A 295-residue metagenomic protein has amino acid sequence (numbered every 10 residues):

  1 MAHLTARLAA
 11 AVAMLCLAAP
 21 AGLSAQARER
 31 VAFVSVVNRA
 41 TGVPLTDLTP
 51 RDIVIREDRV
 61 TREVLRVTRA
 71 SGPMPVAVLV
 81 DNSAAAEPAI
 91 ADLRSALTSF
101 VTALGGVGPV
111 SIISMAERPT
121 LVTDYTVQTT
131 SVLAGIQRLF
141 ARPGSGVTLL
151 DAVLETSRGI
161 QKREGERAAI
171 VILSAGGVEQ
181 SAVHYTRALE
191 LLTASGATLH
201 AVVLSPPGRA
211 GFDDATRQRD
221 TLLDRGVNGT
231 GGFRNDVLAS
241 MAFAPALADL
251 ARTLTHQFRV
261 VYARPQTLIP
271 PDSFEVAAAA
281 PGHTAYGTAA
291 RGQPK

Functional and structural regions predicted by a protein language model:
M1-A6: N-terminal secretory signal peptides that target proteins for export/translocation
R7-P20: Bacterial N-terminal signal peptides
L23-K295: Scaffold/interface architecture of coatomer-like assemblies
